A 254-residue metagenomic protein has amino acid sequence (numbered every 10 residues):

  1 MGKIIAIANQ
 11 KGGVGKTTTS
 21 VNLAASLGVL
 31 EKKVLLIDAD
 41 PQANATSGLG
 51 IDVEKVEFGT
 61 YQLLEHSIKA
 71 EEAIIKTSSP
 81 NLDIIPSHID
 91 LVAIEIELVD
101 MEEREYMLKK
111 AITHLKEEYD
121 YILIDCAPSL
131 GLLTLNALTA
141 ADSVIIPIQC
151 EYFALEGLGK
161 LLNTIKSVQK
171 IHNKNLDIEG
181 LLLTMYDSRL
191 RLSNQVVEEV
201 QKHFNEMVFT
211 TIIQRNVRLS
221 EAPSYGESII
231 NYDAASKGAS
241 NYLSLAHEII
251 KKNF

Functional and structural regions predicted by a protein language model:
M1-F254: P-loop NTP-binding core
